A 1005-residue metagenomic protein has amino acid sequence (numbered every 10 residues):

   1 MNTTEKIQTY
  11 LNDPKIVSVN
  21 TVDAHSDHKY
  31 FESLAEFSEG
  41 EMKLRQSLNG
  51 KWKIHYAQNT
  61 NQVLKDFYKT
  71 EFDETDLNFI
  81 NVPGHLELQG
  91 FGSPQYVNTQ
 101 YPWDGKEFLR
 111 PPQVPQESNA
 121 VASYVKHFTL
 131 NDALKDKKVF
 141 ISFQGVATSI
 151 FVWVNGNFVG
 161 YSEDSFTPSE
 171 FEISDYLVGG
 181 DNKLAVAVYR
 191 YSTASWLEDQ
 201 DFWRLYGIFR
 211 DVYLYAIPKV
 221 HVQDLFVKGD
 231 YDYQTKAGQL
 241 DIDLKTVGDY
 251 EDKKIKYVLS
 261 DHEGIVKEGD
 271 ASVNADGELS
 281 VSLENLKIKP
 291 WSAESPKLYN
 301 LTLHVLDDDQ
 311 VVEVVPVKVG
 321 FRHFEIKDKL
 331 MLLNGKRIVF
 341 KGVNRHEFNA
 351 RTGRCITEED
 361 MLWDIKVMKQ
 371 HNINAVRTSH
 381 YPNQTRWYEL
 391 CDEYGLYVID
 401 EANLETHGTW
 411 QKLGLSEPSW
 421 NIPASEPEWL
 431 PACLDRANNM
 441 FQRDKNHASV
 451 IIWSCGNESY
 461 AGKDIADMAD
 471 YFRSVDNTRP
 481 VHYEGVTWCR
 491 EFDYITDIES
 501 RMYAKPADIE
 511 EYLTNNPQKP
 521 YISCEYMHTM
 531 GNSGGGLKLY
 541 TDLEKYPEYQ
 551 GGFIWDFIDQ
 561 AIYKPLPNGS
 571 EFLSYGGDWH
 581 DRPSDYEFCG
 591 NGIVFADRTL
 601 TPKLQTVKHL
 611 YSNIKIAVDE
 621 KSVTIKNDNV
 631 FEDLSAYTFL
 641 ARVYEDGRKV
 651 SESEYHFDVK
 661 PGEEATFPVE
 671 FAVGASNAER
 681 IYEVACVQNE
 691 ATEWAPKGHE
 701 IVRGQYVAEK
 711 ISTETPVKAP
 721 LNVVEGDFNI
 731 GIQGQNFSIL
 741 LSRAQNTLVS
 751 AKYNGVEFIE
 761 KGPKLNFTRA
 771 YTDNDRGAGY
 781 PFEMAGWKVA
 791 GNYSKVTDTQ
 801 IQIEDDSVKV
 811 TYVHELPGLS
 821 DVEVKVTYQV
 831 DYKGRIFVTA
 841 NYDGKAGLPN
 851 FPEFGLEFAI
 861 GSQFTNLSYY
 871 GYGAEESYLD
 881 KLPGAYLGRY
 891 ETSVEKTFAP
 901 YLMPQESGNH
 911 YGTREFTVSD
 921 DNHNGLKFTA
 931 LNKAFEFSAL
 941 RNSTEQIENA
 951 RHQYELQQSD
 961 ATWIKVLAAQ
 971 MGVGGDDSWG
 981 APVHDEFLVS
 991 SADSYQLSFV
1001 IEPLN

Functional and structural regions predicted by a protein language model:
N2-E39, F79, W196, Q310-S622 (+2 more regions): Extended substrate-binding grooves/exosites of carbohydrate-active enzymes
T3-I16, T21, Y30, S38-E39 (+9 more regions): Accessory beta-strand-rich segments of carbohydrate-active enzymes
H85, S93-Q95, Q100-V114, E163-S165 (+9 more regions): An acidic-aromatic loop/edge-strand motif
L88, Q95-V97, G145, R190 (+3 more regions): Beta-strand/loop-rich accessory regions of lumenal/periplasmic or secreted enzymes, predominantly carbohydrate-active
Y124-K126, T167-F171, G277-V281, E663-V669 (+1 more regions): Short strand-edge motifs at loop-to-beta-strand transitions and within beta-strands of extracellular beta-rich domains
V152-V154, K236-S272, V623-Y655, T666-V669 (+1 more regions): Beta-strand-rich binding/interaction modules
L177-D181, K245-K327, A675-S676, R680-V723: Extended acidic/polar, glycine-enriched regions that form or flank non-catalytic beta-rich accessory modules
E198-V222, N568-V618, D628-R648, A672-T713 (+4 more regions): Catalytic cores of secreted or luminal carbohydrate-active enzymes
